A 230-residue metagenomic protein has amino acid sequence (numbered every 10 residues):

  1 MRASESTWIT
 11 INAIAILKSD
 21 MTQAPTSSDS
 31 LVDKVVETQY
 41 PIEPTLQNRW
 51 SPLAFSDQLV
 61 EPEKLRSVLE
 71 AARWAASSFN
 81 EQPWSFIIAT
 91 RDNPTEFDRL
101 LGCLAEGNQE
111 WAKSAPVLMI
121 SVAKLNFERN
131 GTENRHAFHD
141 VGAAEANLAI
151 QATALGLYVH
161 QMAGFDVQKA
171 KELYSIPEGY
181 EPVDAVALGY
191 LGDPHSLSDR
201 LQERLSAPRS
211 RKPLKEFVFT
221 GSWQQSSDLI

Functional and structural regions predicted by a protein language model:
R2-T10: Low-acidity, Ser/Thr- and Arg-rich intrinsically disordered low-complexity segments
I9-I230: Acidic, surface-exposed loops and disordered segments
